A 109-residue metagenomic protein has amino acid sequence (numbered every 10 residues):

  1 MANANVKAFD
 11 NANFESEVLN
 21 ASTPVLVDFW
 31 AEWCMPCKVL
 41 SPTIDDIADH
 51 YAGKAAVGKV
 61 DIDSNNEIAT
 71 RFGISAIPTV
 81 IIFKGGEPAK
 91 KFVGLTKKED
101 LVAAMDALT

Functional and structural regions predicted by a protein language model:
M1-L26, A31-A56, S64-T109: Proteins that catalyze or organize thiol-disulfide redox chemistry and the adjacent proteostasis machinery handling
K59: Conserved residues in the N-terminal Rossmann fold of short-chain dehydrogenase/reductase
